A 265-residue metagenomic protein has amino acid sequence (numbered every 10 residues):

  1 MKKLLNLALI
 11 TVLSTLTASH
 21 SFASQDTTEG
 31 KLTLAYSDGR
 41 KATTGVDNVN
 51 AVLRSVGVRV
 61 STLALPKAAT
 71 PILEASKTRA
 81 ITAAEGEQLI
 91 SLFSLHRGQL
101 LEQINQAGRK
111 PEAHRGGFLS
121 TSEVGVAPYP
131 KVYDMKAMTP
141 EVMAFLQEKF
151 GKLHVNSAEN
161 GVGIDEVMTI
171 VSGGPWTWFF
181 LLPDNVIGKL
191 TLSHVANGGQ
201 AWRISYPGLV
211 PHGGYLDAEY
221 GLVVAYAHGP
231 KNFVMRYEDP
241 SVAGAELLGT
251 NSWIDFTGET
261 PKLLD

Functional and structural regions predicted by a protein language model:
M1-A8: Bacterial N-terminal signal peptides that target proteins for export
A8-L16: Bacterial N-terminal signal peptides
T15-S19, N185: Residues in and immediately flanking transmembrane alpha helices
S21-A23: Boundary at the C-terminal end of the N-terminal hydrophobic targeting segment
D26-N48: N-terminal leader/propeptide segments of preproteins
L53, V60-A196, L216-D265: Active-site region of the double-stranded beta-helix
V195-H212: Conserved SET/PR-domain catalytic core that frames the SAM/AdoMet-binding pocket
